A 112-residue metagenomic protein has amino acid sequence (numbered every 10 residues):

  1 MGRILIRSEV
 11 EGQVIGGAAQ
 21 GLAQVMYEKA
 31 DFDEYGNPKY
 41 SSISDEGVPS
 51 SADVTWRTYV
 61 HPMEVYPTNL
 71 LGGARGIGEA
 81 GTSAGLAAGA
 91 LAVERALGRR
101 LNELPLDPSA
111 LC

Functional and structural regions predicted by a protein language model:
M1-C112: C-terminal catalytic domains of large/alpha subunits in multi-subunit enzymes
